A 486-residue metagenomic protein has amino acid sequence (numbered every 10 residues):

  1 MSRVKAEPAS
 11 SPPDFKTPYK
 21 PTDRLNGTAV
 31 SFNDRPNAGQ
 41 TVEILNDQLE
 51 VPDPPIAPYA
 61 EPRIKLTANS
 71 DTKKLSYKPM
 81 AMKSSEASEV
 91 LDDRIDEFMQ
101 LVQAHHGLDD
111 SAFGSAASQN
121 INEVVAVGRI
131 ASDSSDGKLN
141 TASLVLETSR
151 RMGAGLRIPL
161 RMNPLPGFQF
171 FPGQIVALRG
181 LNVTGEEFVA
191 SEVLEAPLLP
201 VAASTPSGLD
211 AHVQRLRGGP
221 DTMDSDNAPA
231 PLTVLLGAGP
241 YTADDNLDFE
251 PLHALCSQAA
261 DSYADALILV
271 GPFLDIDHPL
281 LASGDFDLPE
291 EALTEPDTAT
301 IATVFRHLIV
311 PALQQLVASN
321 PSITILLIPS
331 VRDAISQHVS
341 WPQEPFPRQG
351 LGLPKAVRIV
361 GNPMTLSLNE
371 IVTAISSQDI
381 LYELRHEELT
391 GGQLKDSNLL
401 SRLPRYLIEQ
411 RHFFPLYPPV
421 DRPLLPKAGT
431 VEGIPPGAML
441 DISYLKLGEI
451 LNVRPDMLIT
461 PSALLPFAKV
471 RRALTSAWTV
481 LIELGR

Functional and structural regions predicted by a protein language model:
M1-R486: Extended recognition/assembly regions associated with phosphoester-bond processing machinery
